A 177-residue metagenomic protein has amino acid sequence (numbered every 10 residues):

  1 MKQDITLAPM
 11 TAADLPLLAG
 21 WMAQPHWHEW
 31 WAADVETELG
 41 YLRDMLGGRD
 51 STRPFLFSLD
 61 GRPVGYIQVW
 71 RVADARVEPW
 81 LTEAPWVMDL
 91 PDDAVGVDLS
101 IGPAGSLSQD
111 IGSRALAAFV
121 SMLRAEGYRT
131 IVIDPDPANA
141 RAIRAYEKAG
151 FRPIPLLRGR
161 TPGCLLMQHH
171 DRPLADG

Functional and structural regions predicted by a protein language model:
M1-D4, P9-D44, V64, P173-G177: A short, well-structured alpha-helix characteristic of acyl/acetyltransferase catalytic modules
Y41-D44, L81-M88, I154-P155: Short, P/G- and charge-enriched loop/turn segments at secondary-structure junctions
M45-R49: Short loop/turn motifs at secondary-structure junctions and domain boundaries
L56, R62-R71, G96: Conserved beta-strand in the GNAT
R71-L99, G105-L107: Conserved acyl-donor/pantetheine-binding loop and adjacent beta-alpha core of acyl/acetyltransferases and related
A73-D74, D134, E147, R152-L166: Conserved catalytic-core motifs of GNAT/GCN5-like acyltransferases
S108-A125, R144-K148: Conserved acetyl-CoA-binding loop-helix of GNAT-fold acetyltransferases
R124, I133-I143, G159-G163, H170: Conserved beta-strand-loop-alpha-helix junction that forms the acyl-donor binding cleft
